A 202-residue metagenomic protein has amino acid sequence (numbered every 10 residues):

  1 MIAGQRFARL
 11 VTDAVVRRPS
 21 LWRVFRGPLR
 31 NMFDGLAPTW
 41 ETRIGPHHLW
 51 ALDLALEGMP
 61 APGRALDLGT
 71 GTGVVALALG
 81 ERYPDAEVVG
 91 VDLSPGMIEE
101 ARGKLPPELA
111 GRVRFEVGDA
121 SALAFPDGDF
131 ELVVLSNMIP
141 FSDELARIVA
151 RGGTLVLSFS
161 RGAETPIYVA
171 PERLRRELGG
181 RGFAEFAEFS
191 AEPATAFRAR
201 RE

Functional and structural regions predicted by a protein language model:
G45-G63: Conserved alpha-helix/loop element of class I SAM-dependent methyltransferases that forms part of the SAM/SAH-binding
P62-G71: Conserved class I S-adenosyl-L-methionine
T72-Y83: Conserved SAM-binding loop of SAM-dependent methyltransferases across substrates and taxa, primarily the Class I
S94-G96: Conserved SAM/SAH-binding beta-strand->alpha-helix loop
A101-R102: Conserved SAM-binding loop
L109-A120: Conserved SAM-binding strand-loop segment of SAM-dependent methyltransferases
S121-V133: A short acidic, Gly/Pro-enriched loop at the edge of an enzyme's catalytic core that lines a small-molecule cofactor
S142-T154: A short glycine-rich, Lys/Arg-flanked "PGG" loop and its adjoining helix->strand segment in the class I
